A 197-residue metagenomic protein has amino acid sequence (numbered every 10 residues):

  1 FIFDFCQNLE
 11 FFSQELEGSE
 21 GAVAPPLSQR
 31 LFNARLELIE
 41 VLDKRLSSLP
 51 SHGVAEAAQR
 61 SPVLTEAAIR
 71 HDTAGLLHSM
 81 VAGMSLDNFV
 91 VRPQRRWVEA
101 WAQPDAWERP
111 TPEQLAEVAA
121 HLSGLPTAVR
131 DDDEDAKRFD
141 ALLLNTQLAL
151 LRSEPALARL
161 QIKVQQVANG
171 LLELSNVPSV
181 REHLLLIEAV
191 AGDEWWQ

Functional and structural regions predicted by a protein language model:
F1: Conserved SF2 helicase motif VI
C6-Q197: Long, largely alpha-helical accessory region at the distal end of helicase-like NTP-driven motors
